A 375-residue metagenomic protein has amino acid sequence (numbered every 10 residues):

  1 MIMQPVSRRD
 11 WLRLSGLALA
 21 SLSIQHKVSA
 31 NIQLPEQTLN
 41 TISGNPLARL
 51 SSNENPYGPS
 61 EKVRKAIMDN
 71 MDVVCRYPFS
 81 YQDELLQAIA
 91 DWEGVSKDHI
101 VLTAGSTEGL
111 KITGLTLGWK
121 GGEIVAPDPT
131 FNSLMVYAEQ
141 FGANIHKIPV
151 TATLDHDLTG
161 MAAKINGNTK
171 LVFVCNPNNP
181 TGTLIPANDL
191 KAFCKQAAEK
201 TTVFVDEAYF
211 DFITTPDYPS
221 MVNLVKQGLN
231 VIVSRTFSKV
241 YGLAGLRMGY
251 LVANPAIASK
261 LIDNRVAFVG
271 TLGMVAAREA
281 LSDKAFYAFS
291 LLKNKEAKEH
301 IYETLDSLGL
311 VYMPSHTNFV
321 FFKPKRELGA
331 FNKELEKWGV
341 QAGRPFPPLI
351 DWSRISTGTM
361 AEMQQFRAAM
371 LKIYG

Functional and structural regions predicted by a protein language model:
M1-A30: N-terminal export signals
L19-R76: N-terminal "arm"/small-domain region of PLP-dependent enzymes with the aminotransferase-like
E84-E123, Y137: Phosphate-binding glycine-rich loop
T116-V174: PLP-dependent aminotransferase-like
V150-A152, K295, S307-W338, T357: Conserved PLP-binding catalytic core of the aspartate aminotransferase-like
L158-G167, P180-V203, E207-S238: Active-site pre-lysine segment of PLP-dependent enzymes
N230-M313: PLP-dependent aminotransferase class I/II
E334-K337, F346-G375: PLP-dependent enzyme catalytic core of the Aspartate aminotransferase-like
